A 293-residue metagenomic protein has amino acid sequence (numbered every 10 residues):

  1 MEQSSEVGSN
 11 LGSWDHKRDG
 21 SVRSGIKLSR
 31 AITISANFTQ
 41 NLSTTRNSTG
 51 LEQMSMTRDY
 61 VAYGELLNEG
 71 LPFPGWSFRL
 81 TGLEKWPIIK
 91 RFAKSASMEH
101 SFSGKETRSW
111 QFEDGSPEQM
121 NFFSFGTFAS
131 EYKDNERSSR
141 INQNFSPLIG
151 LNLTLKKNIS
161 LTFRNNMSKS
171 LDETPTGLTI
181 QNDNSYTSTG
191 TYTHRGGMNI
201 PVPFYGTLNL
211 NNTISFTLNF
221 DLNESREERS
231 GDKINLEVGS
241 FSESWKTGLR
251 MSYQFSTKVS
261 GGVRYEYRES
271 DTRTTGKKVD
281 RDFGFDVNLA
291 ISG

Functional and structural regions predicted by a protein language model:
M1-G293: Exposed, low-structure sequence patches enriched in small/polar residues
